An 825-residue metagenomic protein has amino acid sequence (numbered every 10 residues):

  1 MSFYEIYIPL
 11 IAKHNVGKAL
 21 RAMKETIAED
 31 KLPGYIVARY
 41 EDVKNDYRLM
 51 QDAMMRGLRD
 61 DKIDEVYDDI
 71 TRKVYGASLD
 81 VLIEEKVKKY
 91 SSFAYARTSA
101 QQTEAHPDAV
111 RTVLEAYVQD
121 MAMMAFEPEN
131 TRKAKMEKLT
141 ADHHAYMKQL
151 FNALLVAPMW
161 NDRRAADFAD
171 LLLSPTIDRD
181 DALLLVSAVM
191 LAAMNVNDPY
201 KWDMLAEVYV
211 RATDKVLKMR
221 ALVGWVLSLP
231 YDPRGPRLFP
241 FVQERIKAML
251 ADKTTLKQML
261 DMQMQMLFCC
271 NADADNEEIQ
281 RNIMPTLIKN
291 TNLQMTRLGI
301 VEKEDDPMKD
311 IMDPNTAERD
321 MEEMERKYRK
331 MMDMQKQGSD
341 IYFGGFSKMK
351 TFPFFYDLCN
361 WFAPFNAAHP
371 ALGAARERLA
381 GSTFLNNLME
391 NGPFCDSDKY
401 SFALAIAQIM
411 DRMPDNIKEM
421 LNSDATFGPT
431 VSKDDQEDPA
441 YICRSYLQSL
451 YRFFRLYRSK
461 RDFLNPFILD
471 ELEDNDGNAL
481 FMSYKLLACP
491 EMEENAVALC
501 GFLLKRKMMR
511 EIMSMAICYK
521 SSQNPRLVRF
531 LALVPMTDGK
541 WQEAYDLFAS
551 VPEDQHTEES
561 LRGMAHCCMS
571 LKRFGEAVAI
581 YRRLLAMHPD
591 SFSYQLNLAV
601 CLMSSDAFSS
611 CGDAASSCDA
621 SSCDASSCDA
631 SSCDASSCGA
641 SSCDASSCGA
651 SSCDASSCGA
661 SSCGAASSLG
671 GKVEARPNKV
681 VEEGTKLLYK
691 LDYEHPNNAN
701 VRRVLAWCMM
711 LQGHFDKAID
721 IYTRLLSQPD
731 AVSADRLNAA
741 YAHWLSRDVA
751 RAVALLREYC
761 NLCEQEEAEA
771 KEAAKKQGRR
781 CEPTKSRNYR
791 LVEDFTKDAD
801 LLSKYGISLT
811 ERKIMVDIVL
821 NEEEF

Functional and structural regions predicted by a protein language model:
M1-F3, T140-K148, I177-V186, D198-P199 (+11 more regions): Generic helix N-cap/helix-start motif at coil->alpha-helix transitions
E5, A22-E25, R39-D42, K73 (+13 more regions): "A position-specific structural signal for the A-helix of alpha-solenoid helical repeats
V210, V223-A251, Y741-E767, D800: TPR/TPR-like (Sel1-like) alpha-helical repeat modules
A363-Q555, E559-H566: Alpha-solenoid helical-repeat scaffolds
S609-S668: Long, intrinsically disordered low-complexity tandem-repeat segments
